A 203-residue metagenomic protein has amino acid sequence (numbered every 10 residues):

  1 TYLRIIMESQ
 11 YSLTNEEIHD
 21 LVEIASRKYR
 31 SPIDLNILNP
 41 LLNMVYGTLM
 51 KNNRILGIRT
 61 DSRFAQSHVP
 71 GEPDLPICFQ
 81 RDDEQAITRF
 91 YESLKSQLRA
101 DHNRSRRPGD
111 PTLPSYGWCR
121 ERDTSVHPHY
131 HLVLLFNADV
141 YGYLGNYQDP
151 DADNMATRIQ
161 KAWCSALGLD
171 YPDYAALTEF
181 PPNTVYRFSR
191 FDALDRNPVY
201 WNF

Functional and structural regions predicted by a protein language model:
Y2-Q10, E17-N52, A138-F203: Catalytic "initiation/cleavage/transfer" segments centered on a nucleophilic residue and adjacent nucleic-acid-engaging
H19, I24-R27, R59, P76-R81 (+1 more regions): Terminal secretion and processing signals and N-terminal membrane-targeting segments
V45-L49, S105-R107, S115-T124: Catalytic micro-motifs at enzyme active sites that drive phosphoryl/nucleotidyl and oxygen chemistry
I55-P70: Active-site-flanking beta-strand signature of metal-NTP-handling nucleotidyl enzymes and homologous cyclase-like
R59-D61, L98-Y116, L169-S189: Short glycine-rich, low-complexity/disordered patches
Q66-L113: Short N-terminal edge-element motif at the start of the domain
V69, N103, P128, D139-N146: Short, solvent-exposed secondary-structure capping/transition elements
S115-Y141: Histidine-centered divalent-metal-coordination microenvironment in nucleic-acid enzymes
